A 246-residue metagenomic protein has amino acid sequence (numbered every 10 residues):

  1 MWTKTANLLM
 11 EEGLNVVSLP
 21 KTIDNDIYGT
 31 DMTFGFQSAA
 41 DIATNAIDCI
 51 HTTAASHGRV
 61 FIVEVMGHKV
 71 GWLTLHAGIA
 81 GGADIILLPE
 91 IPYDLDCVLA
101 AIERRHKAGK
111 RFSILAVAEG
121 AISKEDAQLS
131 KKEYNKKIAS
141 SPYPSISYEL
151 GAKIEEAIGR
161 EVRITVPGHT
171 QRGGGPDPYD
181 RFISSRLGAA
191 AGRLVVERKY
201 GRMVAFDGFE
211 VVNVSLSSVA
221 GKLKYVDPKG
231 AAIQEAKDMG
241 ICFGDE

Functional and structural regions predicted by a protein language model:
M1-G13: N-terminal glycine-rich phosphate/adenylate-binding segment common to multiple enzyme folds
M1-W2, T22-N25, G67-K69, P92 (+2 more regions): Acidic, glycine-rich active-site loops and adjacent beta-strand->loop/helix elements that engage anionic groups
T3, W72, S185: Glycine-rich phosphate-binding loop at the start of an alpha helix
A6-L8, F36-H57, F61-R160: Accessory alpha-helical/coil subdomains and C-terminal extensions that flank or cap enzyme catalytic cores
E12-C49: Glycine/threonine-rich beta-strand-loop-alpha-helix active-site module that forms ligand/phosphate-binding
L14-P20, R59-V63, D84-I86, R111-A116 (+5 more regions): Structural motif
N25-D31, Y134-I138, G174-D177: Short beta-alpha connecting loops at secondary-structure transitions that line or flank enzyme active sites
P142-E246: C-terminal non-catalytic interaction/assembly regions of soluble proteins
